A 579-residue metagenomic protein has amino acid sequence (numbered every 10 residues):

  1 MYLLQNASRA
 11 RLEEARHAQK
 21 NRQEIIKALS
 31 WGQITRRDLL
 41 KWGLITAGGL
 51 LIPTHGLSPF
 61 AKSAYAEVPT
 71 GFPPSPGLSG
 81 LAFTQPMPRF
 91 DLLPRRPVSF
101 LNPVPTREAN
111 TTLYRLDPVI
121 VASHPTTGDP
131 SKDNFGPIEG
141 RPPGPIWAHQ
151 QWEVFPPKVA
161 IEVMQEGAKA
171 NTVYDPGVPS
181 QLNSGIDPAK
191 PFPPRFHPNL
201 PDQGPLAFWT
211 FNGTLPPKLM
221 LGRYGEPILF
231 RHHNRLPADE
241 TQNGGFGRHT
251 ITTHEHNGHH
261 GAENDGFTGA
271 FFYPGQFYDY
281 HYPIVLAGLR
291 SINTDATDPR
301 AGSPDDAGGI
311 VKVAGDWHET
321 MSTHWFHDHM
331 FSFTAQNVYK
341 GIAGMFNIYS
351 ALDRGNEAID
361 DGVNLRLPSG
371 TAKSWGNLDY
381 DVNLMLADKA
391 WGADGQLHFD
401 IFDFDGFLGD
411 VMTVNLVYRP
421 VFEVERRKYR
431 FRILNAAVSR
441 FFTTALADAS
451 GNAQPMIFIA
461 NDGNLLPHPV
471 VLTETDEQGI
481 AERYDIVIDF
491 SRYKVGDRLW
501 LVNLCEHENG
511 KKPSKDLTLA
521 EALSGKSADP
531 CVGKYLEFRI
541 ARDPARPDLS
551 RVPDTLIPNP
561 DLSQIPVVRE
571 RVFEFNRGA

Functional and structural regions predicted by a protein language model:
M1-D38, F60-Y65: N-terminal secretory signal peptides
Y2, R9, R36, S63-F272 (+4 more regions): N-terminal, post-signal-peptide metal-ligating segments of extracellular/periplasmic oxidoreductases, dominated by
D38-S63: N-terminal export signals
E162-M164, L221, P227-H233, H254 (+7 more regions): Residues within well-ordered beta-strands of beta-sheet-rich folds
V173-G177, E240-G247, A262-G269, P274 (+8 more regions): Short, solvent-exposed loop/turn and secondary-structure capping segments
P227-I228, G275-Y280, I284-F333: A conserved hydrophobic secondary-structure block that centers on an alpha-helix together with its immediately flanking
N257-L286, L386-V567: Histidine- and aromatic-rich segments of cupredoxin/plastocyanin-like copper-binding domains
A351-G376, D543-T555, Q564-I565: Low-complexity, Pro/Ser/Thr- and charge-rich linker/hinge segments at domain boundaries
